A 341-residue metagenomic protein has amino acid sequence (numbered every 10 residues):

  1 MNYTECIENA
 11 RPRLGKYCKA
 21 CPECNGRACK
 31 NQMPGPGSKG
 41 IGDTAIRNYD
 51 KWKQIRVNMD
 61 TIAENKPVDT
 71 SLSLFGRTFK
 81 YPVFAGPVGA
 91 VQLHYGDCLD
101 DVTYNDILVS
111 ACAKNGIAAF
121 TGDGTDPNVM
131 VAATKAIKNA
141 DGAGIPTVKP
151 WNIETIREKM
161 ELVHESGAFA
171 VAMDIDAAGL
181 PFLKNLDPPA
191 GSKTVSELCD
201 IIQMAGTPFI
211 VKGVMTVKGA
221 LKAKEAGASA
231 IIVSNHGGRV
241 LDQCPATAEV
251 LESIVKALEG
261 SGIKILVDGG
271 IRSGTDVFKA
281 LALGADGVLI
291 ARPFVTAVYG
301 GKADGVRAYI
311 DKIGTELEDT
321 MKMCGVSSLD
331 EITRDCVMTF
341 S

Functional and structural regions predicted by a protein language model:
M1-K80: An N-cap/entry alpha-helix motif that binds or orients negatively charged groups
M1-R27, G219, G238-S261, I271-R272 (+1 more regions): Conserved active-site-proximal phosphate/metal-binding subdomains
T44-M130: N-terminal functional module of multi-domain proteins
Y49-M59, C112, G116, H164-G167 (+4 more regions): Structural signal for hydrophobic packing residues in well-ordered secondary-structure cores of soluble enzyme domains
V88-D100, I145-E154, T207-M215, R272: Active-site mouth loops of central-metabolism enzymes
Y95, F120-G122, G144-W151, L183-P189: Flexible, glycine/proline-enriched loop segments at strand-loop-helix junctions that form or flank small-ligand binding
V109-S110, K138-N139, W151-V267, G274-A297 (+1 more regions): Alpha/beta enzyme core
A118, V129-T155: Long, hydrophobic, well-ordered secondary-structure blocks that form the structural core and pocket-lining surfaces
